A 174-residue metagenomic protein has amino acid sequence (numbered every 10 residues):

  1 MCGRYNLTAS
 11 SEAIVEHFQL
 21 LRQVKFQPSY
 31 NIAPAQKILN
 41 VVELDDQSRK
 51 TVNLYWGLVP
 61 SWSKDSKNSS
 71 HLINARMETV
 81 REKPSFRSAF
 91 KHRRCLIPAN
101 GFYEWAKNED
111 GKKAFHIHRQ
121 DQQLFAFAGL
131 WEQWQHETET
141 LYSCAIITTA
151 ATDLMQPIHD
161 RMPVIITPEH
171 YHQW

Functional and structural regions predicted by a protein language model:
M1-W174: Short linear sequence motif anchored by a di-proline
